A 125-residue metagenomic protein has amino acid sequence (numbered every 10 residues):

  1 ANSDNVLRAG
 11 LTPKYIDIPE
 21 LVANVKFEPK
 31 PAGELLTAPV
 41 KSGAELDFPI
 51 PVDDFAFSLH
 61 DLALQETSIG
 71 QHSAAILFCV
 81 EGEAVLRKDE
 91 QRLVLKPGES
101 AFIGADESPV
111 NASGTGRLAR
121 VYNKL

Functional and structural regions predicted by a protein language model:
A1, R8, H60, T67-I69 (+2 more regions): Short beta-strand His + acidic residue motifs that chelate non-heme Fe in jelly-roll/DSBH and cupin folds
A1-E45: C-terminal, non-catalytic macromolecule-binding modules
A1-N5, R92, K96, A105-L125: Ligand-binding loop in jelly-roll beta-barrel domains
A23-F27, G82-V85, I103-G104: Glycine-rich loops and low-complexity Gly/Arg-rich segments that provide flexible linkers or classic glycine-based
K41-A44, D53-Q71: Conserved short histidine dyad/triad with adjacent acidic residue
D47, F57-L59, I76, S100-F102 (+1 more regions): Conserved hydrophobic/aromatic beta-strand scaffold that supports enzyme active sites
P49-P51: Alpha-helix-centered segments that form part of catalytic cores
L62-E90, K96-G98: Glycine- and acidic-residue-biased ligand/ion/polar-headgroup-sensing regions
